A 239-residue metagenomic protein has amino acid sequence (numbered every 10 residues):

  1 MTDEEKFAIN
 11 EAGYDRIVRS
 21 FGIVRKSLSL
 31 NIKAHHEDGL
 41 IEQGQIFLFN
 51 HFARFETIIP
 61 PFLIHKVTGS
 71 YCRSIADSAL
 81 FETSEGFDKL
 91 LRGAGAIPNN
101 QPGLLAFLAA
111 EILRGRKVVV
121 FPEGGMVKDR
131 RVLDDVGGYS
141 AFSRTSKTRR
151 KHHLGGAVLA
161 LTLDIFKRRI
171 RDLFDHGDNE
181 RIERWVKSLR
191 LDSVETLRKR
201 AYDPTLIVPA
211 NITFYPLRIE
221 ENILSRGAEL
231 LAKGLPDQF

Functional and structural regions predicted by a protein language model:
M1-V18: Low-complexity, highly charged intrinsically disordered N-terminal segments that act as targeting/localization
N10-E11, S20, K26-F239: Soluble catalytic domains of membrane acyltransferases
